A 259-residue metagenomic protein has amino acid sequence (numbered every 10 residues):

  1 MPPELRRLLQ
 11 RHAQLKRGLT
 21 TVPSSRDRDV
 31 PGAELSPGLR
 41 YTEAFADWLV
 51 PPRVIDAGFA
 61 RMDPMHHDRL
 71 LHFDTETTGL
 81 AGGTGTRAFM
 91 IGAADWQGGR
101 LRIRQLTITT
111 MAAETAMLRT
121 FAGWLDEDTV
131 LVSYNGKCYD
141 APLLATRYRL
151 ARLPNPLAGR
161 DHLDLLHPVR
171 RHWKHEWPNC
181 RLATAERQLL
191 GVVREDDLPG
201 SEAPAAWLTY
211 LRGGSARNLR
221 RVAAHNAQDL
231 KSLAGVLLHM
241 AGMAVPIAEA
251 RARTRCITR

Functional and structural regions predicted by a protein language model:
M1-H67: N-terminal accessory regions of nucleic-acid-interacting proteins
F59-E127: Conserved RNase H-like, two-metal-ion catalytic cores of nucleic-acid enzymes
D74-E76, D140, D164, D229: Acidic active-site catalytic centers that drive phospho-/nucleotidyl reactions and related ester hydrolyses
G79, V132-Y134, V193: Short beta-strand->loop
G82-T84, L143, H172, L237: Short, function-defining helix-loop hinge/capping sites that tune catalysis or transport
L101-Q188: Conserved DEDDh/DEDDy metal-dependent 3′-5′ exonuclease domain
L182-R253: Acidic, Mg2+-coordinating catalytic module of metal-dependent nucleases/exonucleases that use a two-metal-ion mechanism
T254-R259: Acidic, low-complexity intrinsically disordered tails
